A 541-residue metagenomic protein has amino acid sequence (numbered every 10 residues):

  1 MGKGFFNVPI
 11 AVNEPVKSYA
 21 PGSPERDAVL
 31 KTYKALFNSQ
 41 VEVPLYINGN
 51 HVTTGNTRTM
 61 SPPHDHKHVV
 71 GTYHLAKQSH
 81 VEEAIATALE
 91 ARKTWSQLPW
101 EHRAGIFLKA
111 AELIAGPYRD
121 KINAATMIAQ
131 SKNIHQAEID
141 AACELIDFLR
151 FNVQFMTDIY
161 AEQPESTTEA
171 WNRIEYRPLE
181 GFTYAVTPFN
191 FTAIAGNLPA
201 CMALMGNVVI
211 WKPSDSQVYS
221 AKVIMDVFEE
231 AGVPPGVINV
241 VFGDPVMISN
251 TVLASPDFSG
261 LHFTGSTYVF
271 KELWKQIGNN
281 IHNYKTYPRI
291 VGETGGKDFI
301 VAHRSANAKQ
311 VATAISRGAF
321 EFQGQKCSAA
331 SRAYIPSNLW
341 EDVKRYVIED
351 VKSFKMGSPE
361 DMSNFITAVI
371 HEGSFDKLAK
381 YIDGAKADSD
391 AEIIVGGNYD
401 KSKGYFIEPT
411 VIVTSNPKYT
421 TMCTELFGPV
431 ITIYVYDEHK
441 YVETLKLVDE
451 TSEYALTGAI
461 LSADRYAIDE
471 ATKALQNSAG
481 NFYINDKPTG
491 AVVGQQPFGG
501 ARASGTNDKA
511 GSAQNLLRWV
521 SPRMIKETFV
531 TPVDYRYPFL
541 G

Functional and structural regions predicted by a protein language model:
M1-P9, E14, S18, H64-T72 (+10 more regions): Conserved C-terminal structural/oligomerization subdomain of aldehyde/semialdehyde dehydrogenase
M1-V69: Hydrophobic face of amphipathic alpha-helices that form TPR/SEL1-like repeat modules and related alpha-solenoid
T54-G55, T59-S61, H66-Y160, L445 (+1 more regions): Glycine-rich loop-to-alpha-helix module at the N-terminal edge of alpha/beta enzyme cores
P62, H74, E138-A141, T187-P188 (+13 more regions): Active-site proximal loops enriched in glycine and acidic residues that flank catalytic Cys/His/Asp and coordinate
K67, A88, R103, G206 (+8 more regions): Residue-level signal for inorganic ion chemistry
A125-K132, P164-T168, D361-T367: Short linear capping/connector segments at secondary-structure termini
M127, I146, M156-Q310, A503 (+1 more regions): Rossmann-like NAD(P) dinucleotide-binding subdomain of oxidoreductase/dehydrogenase enzymes
V227-G232, A254-P256, G260, T267-P417 (+5 more regions): ALDH superfamily catalytic-core signature
